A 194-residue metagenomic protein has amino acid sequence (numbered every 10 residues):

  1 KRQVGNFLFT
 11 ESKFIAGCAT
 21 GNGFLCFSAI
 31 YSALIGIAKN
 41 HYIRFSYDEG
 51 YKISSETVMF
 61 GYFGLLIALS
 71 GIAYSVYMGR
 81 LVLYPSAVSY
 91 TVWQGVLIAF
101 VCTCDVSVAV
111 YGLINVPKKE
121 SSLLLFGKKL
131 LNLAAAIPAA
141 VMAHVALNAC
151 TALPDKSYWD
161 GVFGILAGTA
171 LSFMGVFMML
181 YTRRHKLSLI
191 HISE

Functional and structural regions predicted by a protein language model:
R2-F14, L25-F45, V141-V145: Hydrophobic alpha-helical transmembrane segments of multi-pass membrane proteins
I30-G36, S70-Y74, V92-V110, A135 (+1 more regions): Generic alpha-helical transmembrane segments
E49-L69: Juxtamembrane helix-capping/reentrant segments at transmembrane boundaries
G71-Y77, A135-C150: Hydrophobic alpha-helical transmembrane segments in multi-pass integral membrane proteins
Q94, G112-I137: Membrane-helix boundary/juxtamembrane motif in polytopic membrane proteins
C102-K119, A139-L147, V176-F177: Alpha-helical transmembrane segments in multipass membrane proteins, preferentially the mid-helix core
S157-M174: Small-residue-rich transmembrane alpha-helices that serve as helix-helix interface/gating elements in multipass
I190-E194: Conserved small/polar residues in nucleotide/adenosyl-binding loops
